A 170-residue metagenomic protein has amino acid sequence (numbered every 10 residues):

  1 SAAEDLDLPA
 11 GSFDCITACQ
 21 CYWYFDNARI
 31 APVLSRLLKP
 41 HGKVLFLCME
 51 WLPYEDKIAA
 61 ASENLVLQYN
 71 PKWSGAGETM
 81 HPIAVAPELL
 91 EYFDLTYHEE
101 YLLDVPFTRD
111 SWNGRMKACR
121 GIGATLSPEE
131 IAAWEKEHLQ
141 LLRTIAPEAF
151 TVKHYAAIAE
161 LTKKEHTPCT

Functional and structural regions predicted by a protein language model:
S1-L6, R29: Class I SAM-dependent methyltransferase SAM/SAH-binding core
E4-I16: A short acidic, Gly/Pro-enriched loop at the edge of an enzyme's catalytic core that lines a small-molecule cofactor
L6, Y24-F25, C48, W73 (+3 more regions): Tryptophan-centric aromatic hotspots in well-structured domains and transmembrane helices
L8-P9, N27-A28, E55-D56: Short glycine-/acidic-enriched loop or helix-start segments at secondary-structure transitions that form or flank
C15-C19, N27: A short beta-strand submotif of the Rossmann-like class I SAM-dependent methyltransferase core that lines
Y24-L34: A short, conserved alpha-helix within the catalytic core of class I
S35, K39-V105: Conserved catalytic/acceptor-binding region of the Class I
M80-T170: Conserved Class I S-adenosyl-L-methionine
